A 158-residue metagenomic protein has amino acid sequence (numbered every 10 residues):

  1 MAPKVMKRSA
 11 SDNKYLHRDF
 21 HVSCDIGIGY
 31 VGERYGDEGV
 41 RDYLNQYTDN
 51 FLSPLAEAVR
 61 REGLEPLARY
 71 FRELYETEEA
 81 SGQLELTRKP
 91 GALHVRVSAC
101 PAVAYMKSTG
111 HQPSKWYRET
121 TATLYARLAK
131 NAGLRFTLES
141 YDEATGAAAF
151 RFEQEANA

Functional and structural regions predicted by a protein language model:
M1-H94, A99-Y117, R127-K130, R135-A149 (+1 more regions): N-terminal accessory segment detector
T121: Active-site glycine-rich loop that binds ribose-phosphate moieties when present
